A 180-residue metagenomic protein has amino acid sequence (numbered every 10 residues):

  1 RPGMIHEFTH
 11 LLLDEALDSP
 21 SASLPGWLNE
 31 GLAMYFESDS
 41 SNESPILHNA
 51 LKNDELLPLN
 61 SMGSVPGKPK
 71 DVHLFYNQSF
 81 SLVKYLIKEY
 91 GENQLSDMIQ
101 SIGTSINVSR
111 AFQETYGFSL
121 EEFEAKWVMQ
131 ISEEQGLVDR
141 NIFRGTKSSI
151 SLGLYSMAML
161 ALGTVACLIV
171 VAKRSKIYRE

Functional and structural regions predicted by a protein language model:
P2-G3, E15-S149: Acidic/His/Gly-enriched intrinsically disordered linker/tail segments that often contain short helix/coil "MoRF-like"
H6, H10: Histidine-centered divalent metal-coordination motifs
L11-E15, R179: Intrinsically disordered, low-complexity segments enriched in polar/charged small residues
R140-E180: C-terminal single-pass membrane-anchor helix
